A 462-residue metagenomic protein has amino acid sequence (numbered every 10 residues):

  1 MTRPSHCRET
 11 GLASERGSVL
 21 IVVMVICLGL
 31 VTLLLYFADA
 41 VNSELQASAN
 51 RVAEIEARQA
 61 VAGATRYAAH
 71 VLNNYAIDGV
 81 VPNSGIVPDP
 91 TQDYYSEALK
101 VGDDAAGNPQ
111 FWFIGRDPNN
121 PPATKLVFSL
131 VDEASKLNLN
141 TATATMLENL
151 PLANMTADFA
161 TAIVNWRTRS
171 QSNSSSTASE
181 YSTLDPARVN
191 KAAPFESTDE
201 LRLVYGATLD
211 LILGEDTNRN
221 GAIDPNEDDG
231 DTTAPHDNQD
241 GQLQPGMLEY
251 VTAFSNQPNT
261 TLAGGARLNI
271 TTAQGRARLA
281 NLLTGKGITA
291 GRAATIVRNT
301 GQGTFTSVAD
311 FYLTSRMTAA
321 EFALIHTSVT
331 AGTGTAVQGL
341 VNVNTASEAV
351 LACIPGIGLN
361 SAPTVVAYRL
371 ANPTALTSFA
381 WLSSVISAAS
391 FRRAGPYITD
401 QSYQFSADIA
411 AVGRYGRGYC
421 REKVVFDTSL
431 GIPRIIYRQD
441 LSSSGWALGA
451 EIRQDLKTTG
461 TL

Functional and structural regions predicted by a protein language model:
T2-C7, L12, R16-L462: Compositionally biased linear targeting/interaction segments
